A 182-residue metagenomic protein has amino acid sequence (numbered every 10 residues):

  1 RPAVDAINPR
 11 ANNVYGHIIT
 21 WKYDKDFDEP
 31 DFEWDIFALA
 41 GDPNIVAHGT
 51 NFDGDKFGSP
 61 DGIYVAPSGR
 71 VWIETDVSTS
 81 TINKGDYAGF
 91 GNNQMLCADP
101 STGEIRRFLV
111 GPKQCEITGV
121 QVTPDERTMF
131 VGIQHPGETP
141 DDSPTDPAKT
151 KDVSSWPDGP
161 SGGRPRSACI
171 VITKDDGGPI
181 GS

Functional and structural regions predicted by a protein language model:
R1-S182: Sequence/structural signature of beta-propeller domains
